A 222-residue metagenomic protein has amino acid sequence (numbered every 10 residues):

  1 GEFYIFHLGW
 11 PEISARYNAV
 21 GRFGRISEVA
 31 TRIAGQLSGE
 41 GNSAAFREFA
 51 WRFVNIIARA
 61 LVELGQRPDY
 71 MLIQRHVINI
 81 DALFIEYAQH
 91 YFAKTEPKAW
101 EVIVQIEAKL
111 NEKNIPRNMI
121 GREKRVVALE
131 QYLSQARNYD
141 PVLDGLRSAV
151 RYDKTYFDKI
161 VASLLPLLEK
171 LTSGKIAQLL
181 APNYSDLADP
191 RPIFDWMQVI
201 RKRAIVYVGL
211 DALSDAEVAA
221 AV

Functional and structural regions predicted by a protein language model:
G1-V222: P-loop NTPase motor domains
